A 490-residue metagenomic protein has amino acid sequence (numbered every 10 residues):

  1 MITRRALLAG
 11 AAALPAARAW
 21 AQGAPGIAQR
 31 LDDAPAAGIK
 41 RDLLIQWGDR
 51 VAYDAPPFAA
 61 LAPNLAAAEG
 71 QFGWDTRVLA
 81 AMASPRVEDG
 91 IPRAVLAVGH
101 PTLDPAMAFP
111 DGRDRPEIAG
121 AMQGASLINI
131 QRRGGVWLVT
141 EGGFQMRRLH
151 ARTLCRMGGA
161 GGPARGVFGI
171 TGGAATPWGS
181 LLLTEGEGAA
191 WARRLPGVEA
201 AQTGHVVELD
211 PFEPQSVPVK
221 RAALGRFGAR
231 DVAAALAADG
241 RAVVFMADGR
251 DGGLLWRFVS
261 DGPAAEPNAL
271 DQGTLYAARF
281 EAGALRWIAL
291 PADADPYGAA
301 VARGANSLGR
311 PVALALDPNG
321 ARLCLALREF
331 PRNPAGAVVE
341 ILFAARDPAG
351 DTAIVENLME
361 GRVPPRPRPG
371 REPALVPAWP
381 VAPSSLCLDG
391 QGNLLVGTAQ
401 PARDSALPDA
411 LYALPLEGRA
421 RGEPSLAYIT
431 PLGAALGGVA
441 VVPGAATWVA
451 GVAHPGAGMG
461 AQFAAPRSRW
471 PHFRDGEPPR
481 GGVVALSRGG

Functional and structural regions predicted by a protein language model:
M1-L14: N-terminal secretory signal peptides and thylakoid transit peptides that target proteins across membranes
L14-G490: Conserved small-residue
